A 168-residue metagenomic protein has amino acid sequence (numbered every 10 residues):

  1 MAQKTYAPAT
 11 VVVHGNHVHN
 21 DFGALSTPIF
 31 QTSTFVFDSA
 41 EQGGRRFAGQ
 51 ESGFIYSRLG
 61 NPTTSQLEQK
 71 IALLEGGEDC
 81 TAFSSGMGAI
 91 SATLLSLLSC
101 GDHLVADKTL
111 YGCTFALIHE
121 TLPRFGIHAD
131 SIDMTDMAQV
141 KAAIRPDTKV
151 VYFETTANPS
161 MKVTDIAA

Functional and structural regions predicted by a protein language model:
A2-N61, Q69: N-terminal "arm"/small-domain region of PLP-dependent enzymes with the aminotransferase-like
G23, I71, A89, L104 (+1 more regions): Buried hydrophobic positions in well-ordered alpha/beta secondary-structure cores of metabolic enzymes
S39-G88, C113, I118-E120: Conserved N-terminal alpha-helix of the aminotransferase class I/II PLP-enzyme fold
Y56-S57, A82, D107, A129-I132 (+1 more regions): Glycine- and other small-residue-rich loops at beta-strand/loop junctions that grip anionic moieties
L74-E78, L98-G101, P146-D147: Short helix-loop-beta connector
S96-T114, I132-D133: Conserved PLP-anchoring active-site segment centered on the Schiff-base-forming lysine
E120-D136: A glycine-rich helix N-cap at a beta->alpha junction
M134-A168: Active-site phosphate-binding strand-loop segment of PLP-dependent enzymes
